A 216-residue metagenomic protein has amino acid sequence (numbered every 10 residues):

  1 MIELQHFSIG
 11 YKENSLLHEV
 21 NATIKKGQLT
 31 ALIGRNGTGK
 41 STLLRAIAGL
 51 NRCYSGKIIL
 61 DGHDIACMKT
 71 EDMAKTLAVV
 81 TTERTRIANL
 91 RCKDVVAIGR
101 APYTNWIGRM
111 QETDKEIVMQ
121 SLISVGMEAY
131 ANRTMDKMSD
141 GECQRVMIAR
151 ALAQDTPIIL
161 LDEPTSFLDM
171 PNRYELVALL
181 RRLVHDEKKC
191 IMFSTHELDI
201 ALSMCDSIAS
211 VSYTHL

Functional and structural regions predicted by a protein language model:
I33-R35: The feature captures the beta-strand-to-loop junction immediately N-terminal to the Walker
A48: Helix-to-loop junction immediately C-terminal to a conserved catalytic motif
G56-D64, M73: Conserved ABC transporter NBD signature motif
A97, E112-Y130: Conserved ABC ATPase "signature" region
I159-D162: Catalytic Walker B motif of ABC-type/P-loop ATPase nucleotide-binding domains
T195-H196: H-loop/switch region of ABC-family ATPase nucleotide-binding domains
T214-H215: Conserved small/polar residues in nucleotide/adenosyl-binding loops
